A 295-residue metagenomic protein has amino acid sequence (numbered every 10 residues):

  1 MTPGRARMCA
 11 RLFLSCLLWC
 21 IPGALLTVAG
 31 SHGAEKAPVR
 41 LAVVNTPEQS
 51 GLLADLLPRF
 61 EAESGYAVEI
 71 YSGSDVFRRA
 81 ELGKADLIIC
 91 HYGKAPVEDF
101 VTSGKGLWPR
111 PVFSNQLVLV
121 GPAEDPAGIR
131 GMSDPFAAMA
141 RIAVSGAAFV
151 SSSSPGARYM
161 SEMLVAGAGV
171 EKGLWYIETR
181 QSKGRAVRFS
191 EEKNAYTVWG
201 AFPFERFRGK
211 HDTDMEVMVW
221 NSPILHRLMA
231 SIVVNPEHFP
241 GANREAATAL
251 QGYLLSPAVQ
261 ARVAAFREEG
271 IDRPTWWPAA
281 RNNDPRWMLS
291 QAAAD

Functional and structural regions predicted by a protein language model:
M1-A10: N-terminal secretory signal peptides that target proteins for export/translocation
R11-T27: Bacterial N-terminal signal peptides
A29-G33: Boundary at the C-terminal end of the N-terminal hydrophobic targeting segment
A34-A67, R78-K84, G93, D99-V101 (+1 more regions): Exported/periplasmic ABC-transporter solute-binding proteins
I70-S72: A structural preference for short, hydrophobic beta-strand core positions in alpha/beta folds
D75: Short, conserved loop-to-beta-strand elements that form functional interface hotspots
K84-S114: Acidic, polar ligand-binding/catalytic clefts
